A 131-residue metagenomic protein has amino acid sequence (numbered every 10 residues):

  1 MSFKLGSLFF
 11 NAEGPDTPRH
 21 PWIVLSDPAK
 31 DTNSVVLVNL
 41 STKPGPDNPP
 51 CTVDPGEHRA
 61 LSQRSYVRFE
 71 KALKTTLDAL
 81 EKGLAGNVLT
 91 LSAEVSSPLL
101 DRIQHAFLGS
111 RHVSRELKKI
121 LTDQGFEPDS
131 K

Functional and structural regions predicted by a protein language model:
L5-G6: Loop/turn positions that initiate beta-strands
F10-E13, T17-A60: Compact nucleic-acid interaction/catalytic patches
E57-K131: C-terminal terminal-subdomain/extension
